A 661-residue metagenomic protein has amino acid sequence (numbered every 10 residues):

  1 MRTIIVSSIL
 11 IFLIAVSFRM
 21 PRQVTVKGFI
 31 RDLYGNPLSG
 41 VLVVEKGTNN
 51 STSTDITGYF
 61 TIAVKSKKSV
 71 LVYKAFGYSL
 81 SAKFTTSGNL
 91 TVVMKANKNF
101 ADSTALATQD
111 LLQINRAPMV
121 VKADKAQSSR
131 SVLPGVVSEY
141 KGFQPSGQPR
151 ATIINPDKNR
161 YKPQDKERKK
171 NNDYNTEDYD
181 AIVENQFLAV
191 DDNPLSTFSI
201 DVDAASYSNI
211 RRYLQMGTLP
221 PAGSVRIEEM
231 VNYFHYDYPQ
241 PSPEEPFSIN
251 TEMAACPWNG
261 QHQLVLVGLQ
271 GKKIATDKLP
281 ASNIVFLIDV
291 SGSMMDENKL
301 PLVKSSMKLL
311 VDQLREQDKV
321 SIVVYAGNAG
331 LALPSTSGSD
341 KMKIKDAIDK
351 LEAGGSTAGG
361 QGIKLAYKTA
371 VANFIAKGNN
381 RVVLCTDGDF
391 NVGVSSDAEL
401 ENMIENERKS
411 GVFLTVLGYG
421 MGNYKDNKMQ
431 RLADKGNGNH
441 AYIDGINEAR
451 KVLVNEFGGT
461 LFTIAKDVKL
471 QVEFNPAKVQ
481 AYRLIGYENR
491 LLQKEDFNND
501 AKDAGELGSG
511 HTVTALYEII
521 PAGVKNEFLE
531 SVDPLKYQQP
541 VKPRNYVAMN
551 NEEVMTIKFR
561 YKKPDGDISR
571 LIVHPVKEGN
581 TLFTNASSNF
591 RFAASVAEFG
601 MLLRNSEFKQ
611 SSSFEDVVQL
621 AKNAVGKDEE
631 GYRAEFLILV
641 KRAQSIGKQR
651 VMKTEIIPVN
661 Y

Functional and structural regions predicted by a protein language model:
Q23-L38: Structural motif
G35-S39, T61-S69, F84-T85, V513: Short Pro-Gly-centered beta-turn/loop motif in secreted/extracellular proteins
E45-G47, V72-K83, A96-N99: A short, solvent-exposed loop/turn motif at the edges and junctions of modular extracellular/periplasmic domains
T48-Y59: Short, acidic Ser/Thr/Gly-rich low-complexity loop/linker segments typical of extracellular and cell-surface proteins
K67-G77, Y207-R212, A433: A short, solvent-exposed beta-strand micro-motif common in secreted/extracellular proteins
S87-T104: Extracellular beta-sheet/turn segments enriched in Thr/Pro/Gly and aliphatic residues
A189-D192, A205-R211, F462, K466 (+2 more regions): Long, acidic serine/threonine- and proline-rich intrinsically disordered regions
F247-V468, E488, E495, E527-V547 (+4 more regions): Exposed acidic/Ser/Thr-rich ligand/metal-binding surfaces
